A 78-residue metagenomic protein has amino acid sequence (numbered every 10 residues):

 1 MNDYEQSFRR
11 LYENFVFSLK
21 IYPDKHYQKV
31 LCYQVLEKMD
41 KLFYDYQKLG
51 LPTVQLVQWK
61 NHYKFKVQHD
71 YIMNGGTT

Functional and structural regions predicted by a protein language model:
M1-D3, I72-T78: Short intrinsically disordered terminal tails
N2-K29: N-terminal acidic leader/helix
Y22-K64: Acidic, low-complexity, intrinsically disordered interaction modules
